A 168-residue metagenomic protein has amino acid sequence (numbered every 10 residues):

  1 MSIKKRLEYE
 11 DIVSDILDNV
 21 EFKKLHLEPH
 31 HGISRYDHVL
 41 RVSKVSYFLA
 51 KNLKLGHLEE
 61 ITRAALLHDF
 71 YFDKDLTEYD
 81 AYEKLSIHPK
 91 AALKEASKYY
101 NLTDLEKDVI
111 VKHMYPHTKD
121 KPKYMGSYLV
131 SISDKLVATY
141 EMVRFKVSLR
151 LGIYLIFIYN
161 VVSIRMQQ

Functional and structural regions predicted by a protein language model:
M1-Q168: Metal-dependent phosphohydrolase cores
